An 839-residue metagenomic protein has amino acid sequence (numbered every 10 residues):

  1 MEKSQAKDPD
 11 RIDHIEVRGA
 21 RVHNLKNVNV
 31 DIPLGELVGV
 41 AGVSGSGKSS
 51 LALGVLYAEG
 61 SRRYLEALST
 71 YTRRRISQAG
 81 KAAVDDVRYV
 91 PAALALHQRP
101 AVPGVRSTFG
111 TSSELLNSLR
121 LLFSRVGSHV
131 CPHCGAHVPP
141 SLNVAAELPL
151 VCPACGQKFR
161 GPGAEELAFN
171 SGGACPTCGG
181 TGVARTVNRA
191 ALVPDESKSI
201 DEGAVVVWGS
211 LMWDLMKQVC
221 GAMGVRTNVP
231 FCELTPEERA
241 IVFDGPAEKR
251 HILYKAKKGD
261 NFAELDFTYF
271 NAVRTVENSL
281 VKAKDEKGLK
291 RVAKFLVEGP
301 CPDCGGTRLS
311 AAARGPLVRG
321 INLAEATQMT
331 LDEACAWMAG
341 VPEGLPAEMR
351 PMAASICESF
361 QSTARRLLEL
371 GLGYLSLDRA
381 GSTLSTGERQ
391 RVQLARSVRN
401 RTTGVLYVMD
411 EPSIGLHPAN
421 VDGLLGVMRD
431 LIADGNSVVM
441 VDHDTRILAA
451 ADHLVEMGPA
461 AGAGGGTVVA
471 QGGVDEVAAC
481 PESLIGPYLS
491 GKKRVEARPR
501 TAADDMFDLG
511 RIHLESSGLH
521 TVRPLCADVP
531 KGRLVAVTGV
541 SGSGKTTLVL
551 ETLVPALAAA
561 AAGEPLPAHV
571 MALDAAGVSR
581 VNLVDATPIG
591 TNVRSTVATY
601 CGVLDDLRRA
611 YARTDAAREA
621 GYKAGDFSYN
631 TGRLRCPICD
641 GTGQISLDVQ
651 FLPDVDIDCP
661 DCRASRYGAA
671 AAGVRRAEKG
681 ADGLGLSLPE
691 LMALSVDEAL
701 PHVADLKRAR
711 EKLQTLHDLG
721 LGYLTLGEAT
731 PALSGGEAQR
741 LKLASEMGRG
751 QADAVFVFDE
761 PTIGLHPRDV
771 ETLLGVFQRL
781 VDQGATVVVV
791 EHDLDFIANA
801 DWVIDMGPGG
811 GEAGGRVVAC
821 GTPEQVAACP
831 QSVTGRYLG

Functional and structural regions predicted by a protein language model:
M1-G839: Conserved phosphate-binding elements of NTP-dependent enzyme cores
